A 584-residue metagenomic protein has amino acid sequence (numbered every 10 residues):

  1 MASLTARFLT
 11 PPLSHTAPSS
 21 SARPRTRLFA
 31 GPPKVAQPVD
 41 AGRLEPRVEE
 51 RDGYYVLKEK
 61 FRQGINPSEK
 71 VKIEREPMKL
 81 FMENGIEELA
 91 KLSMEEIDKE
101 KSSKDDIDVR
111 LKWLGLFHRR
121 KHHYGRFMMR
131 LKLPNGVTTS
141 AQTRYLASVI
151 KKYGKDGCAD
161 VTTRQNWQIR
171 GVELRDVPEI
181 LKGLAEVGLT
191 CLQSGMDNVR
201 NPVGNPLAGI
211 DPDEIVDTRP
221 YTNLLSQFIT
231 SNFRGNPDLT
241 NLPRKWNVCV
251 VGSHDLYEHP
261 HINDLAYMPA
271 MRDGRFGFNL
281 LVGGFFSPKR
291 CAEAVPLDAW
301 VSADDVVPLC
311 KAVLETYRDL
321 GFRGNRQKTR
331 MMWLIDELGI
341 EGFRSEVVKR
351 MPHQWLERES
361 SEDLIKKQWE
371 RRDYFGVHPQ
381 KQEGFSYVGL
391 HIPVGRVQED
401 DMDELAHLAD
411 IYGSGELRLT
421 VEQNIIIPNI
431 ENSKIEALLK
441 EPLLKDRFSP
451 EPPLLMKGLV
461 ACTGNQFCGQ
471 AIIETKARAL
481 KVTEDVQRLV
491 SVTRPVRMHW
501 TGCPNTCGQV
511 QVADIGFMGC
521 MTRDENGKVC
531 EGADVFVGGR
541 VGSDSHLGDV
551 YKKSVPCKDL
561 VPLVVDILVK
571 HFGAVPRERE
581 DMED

Functional and structural regions predicted by a protein language model:
S3-P11, R23-D584: Peripheral terminal and linker regions in Fe-S/redox and tRNA-modifying enzymes
A17-A22: Eukaryotic intrinsically disordered, low-complexity regulatory linkers and tails enriched in Ser/Thr/Pro
